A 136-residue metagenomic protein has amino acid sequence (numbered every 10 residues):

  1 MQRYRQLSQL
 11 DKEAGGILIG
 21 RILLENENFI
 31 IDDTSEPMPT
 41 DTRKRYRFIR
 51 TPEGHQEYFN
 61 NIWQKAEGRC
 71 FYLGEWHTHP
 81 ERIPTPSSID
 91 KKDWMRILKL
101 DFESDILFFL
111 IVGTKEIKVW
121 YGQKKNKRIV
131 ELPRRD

Functional and structural regions predicted by a protein language model:
M1-Y72, E81-D136: Conserved beta-strand-loop surface patch within small alpha/beta domains used for substrate/adaptor or ligand engagement
H77-H79: Histidine-centered divalent metal-coordination motifs
